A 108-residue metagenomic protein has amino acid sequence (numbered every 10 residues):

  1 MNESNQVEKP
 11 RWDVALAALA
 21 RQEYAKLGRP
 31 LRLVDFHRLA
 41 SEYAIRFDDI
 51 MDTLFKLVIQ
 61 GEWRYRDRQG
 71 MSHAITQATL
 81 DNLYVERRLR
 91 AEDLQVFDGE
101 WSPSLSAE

Functional and structural regions predicted by a protein language model:
M1-E108: Long, charge-rich, low-complexity intrinsically disordered regions
